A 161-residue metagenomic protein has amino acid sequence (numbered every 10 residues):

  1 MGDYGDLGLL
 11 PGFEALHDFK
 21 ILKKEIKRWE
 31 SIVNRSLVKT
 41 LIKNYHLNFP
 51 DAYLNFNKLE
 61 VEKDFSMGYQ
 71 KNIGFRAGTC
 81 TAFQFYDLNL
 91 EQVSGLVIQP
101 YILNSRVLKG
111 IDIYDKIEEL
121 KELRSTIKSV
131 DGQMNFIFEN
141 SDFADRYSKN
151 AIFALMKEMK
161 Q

Functional and structural regions predicted by a protein language model:
M1-D51, N140: Metal-dependent polysaccharide deacetylase catalytic core of the NodB/CE4 family, i.e., the active-site-bearing domain
G2-Y4, E30, I117-Q161: C-terminal domain-boundary segment and adjacent tail
G12, Q99-N104, F138-S141: Short loop/turn segments at strand-loop or loop-helix junctions that form parts of catalytic or ligand-binding pockets
L16-H17, L108-I111, F143-R146: A generic structural signal for short coil/turn motifs at secondary-structure boundaries
D18-K24, F49-N55, F75-C80, R146-F153: Histidine/acidic-residue-rich catalytic or RNA/ligand-binding cores of hydrolases and nuclease-related proteins
E30-K128: Active-site-adjacent pocket scaffolds in enzyme catalytic domains
